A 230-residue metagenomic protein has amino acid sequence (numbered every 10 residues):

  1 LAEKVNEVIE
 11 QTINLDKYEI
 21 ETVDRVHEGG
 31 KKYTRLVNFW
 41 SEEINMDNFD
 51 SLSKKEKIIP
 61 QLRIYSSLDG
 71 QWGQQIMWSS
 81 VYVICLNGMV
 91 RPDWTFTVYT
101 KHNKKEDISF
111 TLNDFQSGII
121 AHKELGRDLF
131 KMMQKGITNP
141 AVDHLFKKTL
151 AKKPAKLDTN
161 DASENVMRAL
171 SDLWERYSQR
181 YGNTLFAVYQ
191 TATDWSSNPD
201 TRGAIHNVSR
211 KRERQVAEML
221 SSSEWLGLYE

Functional and structural regions predicted by a protein language model:
L1-E19: Amphipathic alpha-helical segments
N14-K32: Long, charged, glycine-rich C-terminal linkers/tails
V23-R25, W40-E230: Intrinsically disordered, low-complexity regions enriched in serine/threonine
K31-S41: Rossmann-like AdoMet/SAM-dependent catalytic core
